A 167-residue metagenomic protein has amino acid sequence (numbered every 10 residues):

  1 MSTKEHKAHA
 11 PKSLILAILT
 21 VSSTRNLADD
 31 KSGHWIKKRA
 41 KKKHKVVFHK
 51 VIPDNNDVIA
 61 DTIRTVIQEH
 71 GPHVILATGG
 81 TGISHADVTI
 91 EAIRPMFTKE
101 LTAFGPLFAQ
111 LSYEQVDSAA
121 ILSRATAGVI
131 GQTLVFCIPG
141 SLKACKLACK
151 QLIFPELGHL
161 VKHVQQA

Functional and structural regions predicted by a protein language model:
M1-E5, L122-S123: Glycine-rich, charged/polar anion/phosphate-binding loops that engage phosphate groups from diverse ligands
T3-D54: Glycine-rich phosphate/diphosphate-binding loop of Rossmann-like nucleotide-binding domains
S13-L16, H70-P72, I130-T133: Short coil/turn connectors at secondary-structure junctions
A17-S22, V74-G80, V135-P139: Short glycine-rich or small-residue beta-strand-to-loop segments that form or flank ligand, phosphate, metal/Fe-S
S22-N26, T81-I83, L142-A144: Gly/Ser/Thr-rich loops at beta-strand to alpha-helix junctions that form or flank small-molecule/cofactor-binding
D30-K31, D61, V88, L147-A148: Generic recognition of short, well-ordered alpha-helical segments
K41-A77, G82-K99: N-terminal small/polar loop signature for handling phosphorylated ligands or for N-terminal nucleophile
I90-A167: Proline/glycine-rich low-complexity loops and linkers
